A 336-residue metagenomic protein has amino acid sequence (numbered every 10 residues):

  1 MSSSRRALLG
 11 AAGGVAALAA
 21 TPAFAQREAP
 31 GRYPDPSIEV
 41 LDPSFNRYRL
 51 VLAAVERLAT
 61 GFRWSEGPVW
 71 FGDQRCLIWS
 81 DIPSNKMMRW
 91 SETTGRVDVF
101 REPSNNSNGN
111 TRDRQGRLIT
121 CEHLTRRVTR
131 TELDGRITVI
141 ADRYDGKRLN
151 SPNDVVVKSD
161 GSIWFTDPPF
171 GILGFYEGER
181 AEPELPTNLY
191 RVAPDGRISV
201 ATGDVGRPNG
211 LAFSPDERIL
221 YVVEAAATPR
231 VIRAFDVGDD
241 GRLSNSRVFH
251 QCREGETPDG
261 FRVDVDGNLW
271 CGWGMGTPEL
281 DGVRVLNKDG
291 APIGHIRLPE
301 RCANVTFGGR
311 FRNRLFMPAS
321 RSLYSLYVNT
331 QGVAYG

Functional and structural regions predicted by a protein language model:
A7-A25: N-terminal export signals
R27-A53: Blade/loop signatures of beta-propeller domains
E56-R57, R96-F100, V139-Y144, I198-T202 (+2 more regions): A short beta-strand motif characteristic of beta-propeller blades
T60-R75, P103-E122, R127, D145-I163 (+5 more regions): Beta-rich, blade/repeat-based domains predominating in secreted/periplasmic proteins but also intracellular
W79-T94: Beta-propeller domains
K86-M88, R127-T129, N188-Y190, V231-R233 (+2 more regions): A short loop-to-beta-strand structural motif that recurs across blades of beta-propeller domains
S91-T94, E132-G135, A193-G196, G238-D239 (+2 more regions): Short loop/turn segments that connect beta-strands within beta-propeller blades
T166-P183: Short, conserved, GDST-rich strand-edge loop motifs in beta-rich repeat architectures
